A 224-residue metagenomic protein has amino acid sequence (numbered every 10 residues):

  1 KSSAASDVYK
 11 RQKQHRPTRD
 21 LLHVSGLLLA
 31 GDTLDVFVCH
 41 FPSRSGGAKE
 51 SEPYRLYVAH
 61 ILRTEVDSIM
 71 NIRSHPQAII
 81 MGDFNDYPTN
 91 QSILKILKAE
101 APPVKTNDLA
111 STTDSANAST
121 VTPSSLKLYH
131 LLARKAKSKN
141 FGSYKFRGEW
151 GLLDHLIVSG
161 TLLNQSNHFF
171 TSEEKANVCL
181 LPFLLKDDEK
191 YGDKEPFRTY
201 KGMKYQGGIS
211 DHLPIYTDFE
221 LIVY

Functional and structural regions predicted by a protein language model:
K1-Y9: Single conserved hydrophobic/aromatic residue that forms the stacking wall/gate of nucleotide- or nucleobase-binding
K10-Q12, S45-R55, I80-M81, F141-Y144 (+1 more regions): Second-shell loop/turn segments in exported
Q12, R16-P42, Y224: Beta-strand-turn-beta hairpins that frame and shape the catalytic cleft of phosphate-ester-processing enzymes
R16, M70-P76, D86-Y224: Metal-dependent phosphoester-hydrolase catalytic domains
A30-H60, T64, N90: Metal-dependent phosphoester/phosphodiester hydrolase catalytic core
T33-D35, Q77-I79, P214: Beta-sheet entry/capping signal
F41, D83-F84: Active-site metal-binding loops of divalent metal-dependent hydrolases
V58-M81: His/acidic metal-ligating clusters that form di-metal
